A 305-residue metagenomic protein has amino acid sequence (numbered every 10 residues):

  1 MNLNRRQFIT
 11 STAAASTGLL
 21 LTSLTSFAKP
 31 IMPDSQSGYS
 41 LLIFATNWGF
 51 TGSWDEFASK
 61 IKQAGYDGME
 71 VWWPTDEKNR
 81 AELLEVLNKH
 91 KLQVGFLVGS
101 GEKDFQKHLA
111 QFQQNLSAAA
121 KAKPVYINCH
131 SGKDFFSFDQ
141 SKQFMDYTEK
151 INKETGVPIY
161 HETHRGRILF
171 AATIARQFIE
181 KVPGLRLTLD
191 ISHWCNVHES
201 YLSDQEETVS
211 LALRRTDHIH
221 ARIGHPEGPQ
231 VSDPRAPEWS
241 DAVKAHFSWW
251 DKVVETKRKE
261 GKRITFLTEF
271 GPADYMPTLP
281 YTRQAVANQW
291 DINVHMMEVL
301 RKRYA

Functional and structural regions predicted by a protein language model:
N2-Q114, A287, V294-A305: N-terminal pre-domain/capping segments
S11-A13, K29-Q36, D55, K181-R186 (+1 more regions): Histidine-acidic metal/acid-base catalytic patches
A14, L21, D104-R186: Active-site acidic/histidine proton-transfer and metal-coordination neighborhood in alpha/beta enzyme cores
D34, A58-Q63, E77-G95, Q111-K123 (+4 more regions): Acidic (Asp/Glu)-rich catalytic clusters
S37-T46, M69-V71, V94-G99, I127-C129 (+4 more regions): Hydrophobic faces of well-ordered beta-strands that scaffold small-molecule active sites in alpha/beta enzyme cores
F44-G49, W72-P74, G99-K103, G132-D134 (+4 more regions): Active-site beta-loop-alpha junctions enriched in small/polar residues
W54, R80, H108-F112, S141-M145 (+6 more regions): Aromatic/hydrophobic pocket-lining residues that form the small-molecule binding cavity in soluble enzyme cores
K78, F136, G228: Short glycine-rich, flexible loops that bind phosphorylated cofactors or substrates
